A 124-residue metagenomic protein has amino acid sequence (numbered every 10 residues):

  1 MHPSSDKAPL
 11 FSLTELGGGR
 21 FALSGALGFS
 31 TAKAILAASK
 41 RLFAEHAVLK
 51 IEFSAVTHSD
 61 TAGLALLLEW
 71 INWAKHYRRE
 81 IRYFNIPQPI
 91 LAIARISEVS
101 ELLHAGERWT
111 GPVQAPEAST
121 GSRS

Functional and structural regions predicted by a protein language model:
M1-S59, E69-S124: STAS-like cytosolic regulatory interaction modules
